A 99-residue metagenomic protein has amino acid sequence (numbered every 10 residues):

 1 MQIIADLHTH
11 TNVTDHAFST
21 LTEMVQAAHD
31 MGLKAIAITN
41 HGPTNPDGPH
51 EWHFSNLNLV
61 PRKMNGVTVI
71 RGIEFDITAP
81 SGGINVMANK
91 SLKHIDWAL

Functional and structural regions predicted by a protein language model:
Q2-I3, V67: A structural micro-motif
I4-D15, I38-H41: Histidine-centered catalytic micro-motifs
V13, N45-P46, A79: Short, solvent-exposed loop/turn segments at secondary-structure junctions
D15-S19, D47-P49: Histidine/acidic-residue-rich catalytic or RNA/ligand-binding cores of hydrolases and nuclease-related proteins
A17-A27, P80-N89: Short, acidic/polar
M24-P49, T68-E74, W97-L99: Divalent metal-dependent hydrolysis catalytic cores, especially in the metallo-beta-lactamase
P49-L99: Extended substrate/RNA-proximal surfaces in nucleic-acid metabolism proteins
